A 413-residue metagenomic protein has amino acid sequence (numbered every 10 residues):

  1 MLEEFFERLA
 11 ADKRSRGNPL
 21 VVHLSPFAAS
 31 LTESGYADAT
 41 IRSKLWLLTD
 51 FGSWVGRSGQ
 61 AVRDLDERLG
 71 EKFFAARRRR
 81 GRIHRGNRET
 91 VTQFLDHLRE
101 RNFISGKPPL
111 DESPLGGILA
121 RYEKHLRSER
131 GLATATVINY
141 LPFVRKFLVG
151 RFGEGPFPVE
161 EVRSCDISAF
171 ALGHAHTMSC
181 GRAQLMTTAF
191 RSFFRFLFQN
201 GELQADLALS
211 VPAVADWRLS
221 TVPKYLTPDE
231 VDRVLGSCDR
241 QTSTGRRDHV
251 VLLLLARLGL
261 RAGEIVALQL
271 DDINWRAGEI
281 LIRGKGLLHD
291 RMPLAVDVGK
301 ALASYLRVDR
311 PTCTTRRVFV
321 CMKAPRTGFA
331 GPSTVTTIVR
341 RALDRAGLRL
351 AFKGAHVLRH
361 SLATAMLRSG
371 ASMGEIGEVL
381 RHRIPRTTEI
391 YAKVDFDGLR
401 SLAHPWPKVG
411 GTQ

Functional and structural regions predicted by a protein language model:
M1-Q413: Conserved catalytic core of the tyrosine transesterase superfamily
